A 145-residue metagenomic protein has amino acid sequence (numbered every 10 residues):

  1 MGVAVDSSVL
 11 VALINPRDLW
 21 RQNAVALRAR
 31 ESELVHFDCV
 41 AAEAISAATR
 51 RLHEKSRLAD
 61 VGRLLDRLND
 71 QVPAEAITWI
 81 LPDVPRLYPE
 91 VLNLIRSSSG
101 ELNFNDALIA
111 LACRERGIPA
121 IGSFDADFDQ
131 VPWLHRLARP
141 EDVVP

Functional and structural regions predicted by a protein language model:
M1-H36, R51-R63, P145: Short, well-structured N-terminal submotif of metal-dependent ribonuclease cores
V5-D6, H36-F37, L102-N103, D125 (+1 more regions): Histidine- and aromatic-rich ligand-binding microenvironments
L10, A41, F128-D129: A generic structural signal for short hydrophobic patches within well-formed alpha-helices
A12-I14, A47, V131: Residues that scaffold the ATP/ADP-binding catalytic core of kinase and kinase-like folds
A48-D83, E90: Active-site-proximal, substrate-binding regions of enzyme catalytic domains and RNA-binding/basic surfaces
I77-G122: Active-site neighborhoods of divalent-metal-dependent phosphate/nucleic-acid chemistry enzymes
A110, E115-P145: Acidic, PIN/NYN-like endoribonuclease modules and their adjacent C-terminal/linker elements
